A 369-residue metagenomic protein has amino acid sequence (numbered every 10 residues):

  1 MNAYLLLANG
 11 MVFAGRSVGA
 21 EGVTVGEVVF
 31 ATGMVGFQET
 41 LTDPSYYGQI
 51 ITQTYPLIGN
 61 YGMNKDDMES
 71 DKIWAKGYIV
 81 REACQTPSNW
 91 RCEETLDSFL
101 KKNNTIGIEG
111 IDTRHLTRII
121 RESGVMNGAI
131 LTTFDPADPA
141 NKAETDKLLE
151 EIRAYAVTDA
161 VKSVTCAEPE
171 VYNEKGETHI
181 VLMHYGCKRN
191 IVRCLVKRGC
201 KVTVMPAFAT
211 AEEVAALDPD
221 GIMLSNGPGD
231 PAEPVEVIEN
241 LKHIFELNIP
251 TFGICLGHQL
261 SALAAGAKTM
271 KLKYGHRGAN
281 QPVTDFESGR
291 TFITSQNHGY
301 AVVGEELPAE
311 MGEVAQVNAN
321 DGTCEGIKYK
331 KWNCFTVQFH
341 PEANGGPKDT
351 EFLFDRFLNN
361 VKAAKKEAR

Functional and structural regions predicted by a protein language model:
M1-E212, A216-L217, P231, N344 (+1 more regions): RNA-binding accessory domains that recognize and position tRNA/RNA substrates
S17-V18, Y55, Q296, K328 (+1 more regions): Short clusters of small/polar residues that mark proteolytic maturation junctions
I106, H179, P250-F252, K268 (+1 more regions): Proline-centered loop/turn at the N-terminus of a beta-strand
E174-I180, S288-T291, Y329-C334: Beta-strand-turn-beta hairpins that frame and shape the catalytic cleft of phosphate-ester-processing enzymes
H179-H184, T294-S295, F335-F339: Active-site-proximal beta-strand elements of phosphoester/diester hydrolases
G221, S225-A301, G346-A364: Cysteine-nucleophile active-site neighborhood
R290-K331, R369: Catalytic beta-strand/loop cores that center a nucleophilic Ser/Cys/Thr and support acyl-enzyme chemistry
G326-A368: A glycine-centered loop/beta-turn motif at secondary-structure junctions
